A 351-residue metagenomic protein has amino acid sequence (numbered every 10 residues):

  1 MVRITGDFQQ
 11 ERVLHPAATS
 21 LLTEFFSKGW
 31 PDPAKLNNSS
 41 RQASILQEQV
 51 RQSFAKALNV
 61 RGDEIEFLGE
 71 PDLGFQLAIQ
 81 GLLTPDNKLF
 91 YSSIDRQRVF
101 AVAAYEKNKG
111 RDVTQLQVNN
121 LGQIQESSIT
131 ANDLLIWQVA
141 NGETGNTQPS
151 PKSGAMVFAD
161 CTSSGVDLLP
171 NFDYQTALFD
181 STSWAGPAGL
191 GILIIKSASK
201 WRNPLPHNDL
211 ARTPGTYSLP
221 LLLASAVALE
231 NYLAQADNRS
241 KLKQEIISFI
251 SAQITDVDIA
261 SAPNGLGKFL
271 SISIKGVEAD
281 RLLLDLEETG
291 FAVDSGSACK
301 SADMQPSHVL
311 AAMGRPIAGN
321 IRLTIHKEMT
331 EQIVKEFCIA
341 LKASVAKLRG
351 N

Functional and structural regions predicted by a protein language model:
M1-N351: Pyridoxal 5′-phosphate
